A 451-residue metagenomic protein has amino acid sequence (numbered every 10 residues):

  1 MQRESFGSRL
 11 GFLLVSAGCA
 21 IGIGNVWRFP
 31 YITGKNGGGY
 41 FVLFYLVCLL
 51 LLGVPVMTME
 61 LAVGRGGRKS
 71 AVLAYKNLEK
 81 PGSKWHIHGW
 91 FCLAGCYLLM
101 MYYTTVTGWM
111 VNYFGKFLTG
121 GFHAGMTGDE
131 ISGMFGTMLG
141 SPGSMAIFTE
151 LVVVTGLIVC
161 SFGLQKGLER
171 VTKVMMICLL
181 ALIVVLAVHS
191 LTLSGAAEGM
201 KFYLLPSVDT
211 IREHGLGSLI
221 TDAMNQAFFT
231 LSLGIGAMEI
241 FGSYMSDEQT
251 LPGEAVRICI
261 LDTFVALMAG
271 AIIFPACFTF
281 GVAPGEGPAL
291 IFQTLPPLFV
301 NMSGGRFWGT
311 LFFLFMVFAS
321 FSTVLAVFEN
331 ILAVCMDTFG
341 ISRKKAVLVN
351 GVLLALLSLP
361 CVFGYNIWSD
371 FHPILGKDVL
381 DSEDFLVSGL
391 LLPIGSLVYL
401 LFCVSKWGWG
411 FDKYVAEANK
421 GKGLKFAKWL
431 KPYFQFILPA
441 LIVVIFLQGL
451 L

Functional and structural regions predicted by a protein language model:
M1-W27, V56-L61, R65-I87, S246-T250 (+1 more regions): Membrane-interface "cap" regions at the ends of multi-pass membrane proteins
Q2-F6, E169, K173-F321, L325 (+1 more regions): Membrane-embedded translocation segments of transport machinery
R3-E4, I32-N36, G66-F91, T104-Q165 (+5 more regions): Inter-helical loop and helix-membrane interface segments of multi-pass membrane transporters/permeases
E4, G34-M59, S144-M145, S388-P393: Extracellular loop-to-transmembrane helix junctions
G11-C48, G236-G242, G253-V256, I260-L261: Transmembrane helix-boundary motif of multi-pass solute transporters/channels
G11-L13, C19, A146-I147, L261-L267 (+4 more regions): Loop-to-transmembrane helix boundary motifs in multi-pass membrane proteins
I32-N36, K84-M100, G136-G140, L151-M175 (+3 more regions): Membrane-water interface regions at transmembrane-helix termini and the short interhelical loops of multi-pass membrane
H88, L93, F339-G351, S382-I442: C-terminal membrane-solvent junction of multi-pass transporters and transport-like membrane proteins
